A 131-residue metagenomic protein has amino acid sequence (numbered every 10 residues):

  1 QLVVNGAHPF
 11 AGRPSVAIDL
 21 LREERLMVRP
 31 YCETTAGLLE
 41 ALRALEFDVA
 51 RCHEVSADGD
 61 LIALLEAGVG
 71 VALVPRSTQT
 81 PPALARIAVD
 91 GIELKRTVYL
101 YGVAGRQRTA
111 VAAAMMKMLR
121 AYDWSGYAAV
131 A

Functional and structural regions predicted by a protein language model:
Q1-Y31, K95-R106, R120-W124: Hydrophobic/proline-rich hinge and linker segments of small-molecule sensing/allosteric domains, predominantly
V4, V28, V55, L73-P75: A short structural motif in glycosyltransferase catalytic domains
F10-A11, E24-L45, R108-M116, D123-V130: Secondary-structure junction motif
F10-R13, L20, G59-Q107, A114: Beta-alpha-beta core module
R25, D48-R51, A85, Y99: Conserved beta-strand segments of alpha/beta enzyme cores
V28-R29, F47-A57: Short beta-strand-to-loop elements that line the ligand-binding cleft of bilobed periplasmic-binding protein-like
T35, A57-D58: Conserved glycosyltransferase catalytic-site signature
E40-A44, L73-P81, L119: Alpha-helix C-terminal capping segments
